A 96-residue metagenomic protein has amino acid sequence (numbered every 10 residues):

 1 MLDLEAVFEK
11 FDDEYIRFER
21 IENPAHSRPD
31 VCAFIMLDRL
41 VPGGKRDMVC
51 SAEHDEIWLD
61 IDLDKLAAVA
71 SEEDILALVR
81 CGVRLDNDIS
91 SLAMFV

Functional and structural regions predicted by a protein language model:
M1-H54: N-terminal leader/targeting segments
I21-R28, D60-V69: Short, surface-exposed ligand-recognition loops at beta-strand->loop->(often short) alpha-helix junctions that present
E53-I61: Ankyrin-repeat boundary/"N-cap" motif
D64-V96: Short, compact, well-ordered microdomains
